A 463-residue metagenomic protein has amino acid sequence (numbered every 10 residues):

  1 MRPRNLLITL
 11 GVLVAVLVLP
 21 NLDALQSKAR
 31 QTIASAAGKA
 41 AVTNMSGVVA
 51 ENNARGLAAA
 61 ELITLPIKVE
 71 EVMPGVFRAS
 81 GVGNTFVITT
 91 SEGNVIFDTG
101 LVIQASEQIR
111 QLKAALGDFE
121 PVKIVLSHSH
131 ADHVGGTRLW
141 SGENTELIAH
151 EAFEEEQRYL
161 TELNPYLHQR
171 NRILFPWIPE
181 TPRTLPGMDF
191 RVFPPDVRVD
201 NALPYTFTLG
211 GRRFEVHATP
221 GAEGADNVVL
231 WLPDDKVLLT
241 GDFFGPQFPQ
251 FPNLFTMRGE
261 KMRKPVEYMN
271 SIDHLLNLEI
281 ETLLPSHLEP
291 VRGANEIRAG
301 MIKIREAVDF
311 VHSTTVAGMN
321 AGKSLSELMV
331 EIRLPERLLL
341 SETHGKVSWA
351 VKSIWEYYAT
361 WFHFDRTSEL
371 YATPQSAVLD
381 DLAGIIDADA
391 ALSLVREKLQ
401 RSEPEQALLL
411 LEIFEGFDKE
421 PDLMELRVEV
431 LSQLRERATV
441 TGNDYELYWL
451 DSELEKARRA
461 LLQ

Functional and structural regions predicted by a protein language model:
R2-A59, Y166, N277-T282, P290-Q463: Accessory terminal helices/loops
D23, S27-K28, A114-P195, V199-A202: Active-site HxH/HxHxD metal-binding segment of metal-dependent hydrolases
E61-K68, P182-H217: Alpha-helix-centered segments that form part of catalytic cores
P66-L116, V228-D242: Conserved beta-strand hairpin/beta-sheet module of binuclear metal-dependent hydrolase folds, prominently
G75, I88, D98, H128 (+8 more regions): Divalent metal-coordination and catalytic microenvironments
A79-G81, E92-K123, T161, H168-R170 (+3 more regions): Pre-active-site segment of Zn-dependent metallo-hydrolases
G83-T85, L101-I103, S129-H133, F153-E155 (+2 more regions): Solvent-exposed loop/turn segments at secondary-structure junctions within structured extracellular/periplasmic domains
N94, L101-I103, P204-T206, R213-A321: Metallo-beta-lactamase
